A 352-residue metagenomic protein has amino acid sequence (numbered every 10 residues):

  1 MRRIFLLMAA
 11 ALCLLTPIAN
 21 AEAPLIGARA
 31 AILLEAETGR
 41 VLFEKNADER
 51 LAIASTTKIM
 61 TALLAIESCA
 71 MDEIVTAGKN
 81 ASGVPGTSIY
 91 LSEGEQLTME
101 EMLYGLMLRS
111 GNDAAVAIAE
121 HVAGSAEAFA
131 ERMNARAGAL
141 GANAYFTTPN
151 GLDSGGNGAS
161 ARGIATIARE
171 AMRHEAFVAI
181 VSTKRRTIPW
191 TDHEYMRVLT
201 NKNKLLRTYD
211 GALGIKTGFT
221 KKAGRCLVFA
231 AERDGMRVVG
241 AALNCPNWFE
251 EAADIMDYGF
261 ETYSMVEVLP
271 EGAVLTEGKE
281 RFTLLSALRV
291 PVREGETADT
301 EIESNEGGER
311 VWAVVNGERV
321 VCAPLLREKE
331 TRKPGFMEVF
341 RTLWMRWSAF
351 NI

Functional and structural regions predicted by a protein language model:
M1, T16-A21: Intrinsically disordered, low-complexity Ser/Thr/Pro-rich tracts
M1-L7: Positively charged n-region of N-terminal signal peptides that target proteins for export
L7-T16: Bacterial N-terminal signal peptides
C13, L64-A65, A230: Hydrophobic/aromatic ligand-binding patch that stacks against planar heteroaromatic rings of cofactors or nucleotides
L15-T16, M71, P270: Residues in and immediately flanking transmembrane alpha helices
A21-E175: Active-site-adjacent loops and short helices of periplasmic peptidoglycan-processing enzymes
A139-N143, G155-I352: Domain-terminus/edge residues, biased toward the C-terminal soluble/receptor-binding domains of extracytoplasmic
